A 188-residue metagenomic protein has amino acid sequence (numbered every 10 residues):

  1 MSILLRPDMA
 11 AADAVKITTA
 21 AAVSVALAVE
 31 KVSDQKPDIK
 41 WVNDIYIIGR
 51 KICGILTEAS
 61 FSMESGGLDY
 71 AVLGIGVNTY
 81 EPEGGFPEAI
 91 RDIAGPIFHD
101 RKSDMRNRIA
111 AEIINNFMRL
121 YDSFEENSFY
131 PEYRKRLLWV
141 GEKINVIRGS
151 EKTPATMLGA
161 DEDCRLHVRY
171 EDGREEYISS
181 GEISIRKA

Functional and structural regions predicted by a protein language model:
M1-M9, D13, I17-A21: DPxDG-like acidic metal-binding loop motif
M9, T19-K36, I47-A188: Long, positively charged amphipathic alpha-helical accessory segments at protein N-termini or as interdomain linkers
P37-W41: General beta-strand structural signal in soluble alpha/beta enzymes
